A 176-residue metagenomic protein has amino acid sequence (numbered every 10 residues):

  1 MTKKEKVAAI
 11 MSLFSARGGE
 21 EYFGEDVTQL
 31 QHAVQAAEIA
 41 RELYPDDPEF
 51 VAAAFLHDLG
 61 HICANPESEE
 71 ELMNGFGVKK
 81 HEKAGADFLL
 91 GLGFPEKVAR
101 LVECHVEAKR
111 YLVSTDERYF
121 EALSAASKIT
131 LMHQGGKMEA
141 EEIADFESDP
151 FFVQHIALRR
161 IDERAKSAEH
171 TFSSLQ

Functional and structural regions predicted by a protein language model:
M1-G77: Acidic/His-rich, divalent-metal-binding segments that scaffold phosphate/diphosphate chemistry
K4-A8, V113, F152-H155, E169: Low-complexity, intrinsically disordered regions enriched in charged/polar residues
K6, I10, H81, Q154 (+1 more regions): Alpha-helical structural motif
R17-E21, K109, A165-A168: Short secondary-structure junctions and interdomain/linker hinges
Q29-Q31, Q35, Q134, Q154 (+1 more regions): Residue-identity detector for glutamine
E42-I161: Divalent metal-dependent catalytic cores for phosphoryl transfer on phosphate-bearing substrates
R164-Q176: Charged phosphate-binding loop/patch that engages nucleotide di/tri-phosphates or the phosphate backbone of nucleic
